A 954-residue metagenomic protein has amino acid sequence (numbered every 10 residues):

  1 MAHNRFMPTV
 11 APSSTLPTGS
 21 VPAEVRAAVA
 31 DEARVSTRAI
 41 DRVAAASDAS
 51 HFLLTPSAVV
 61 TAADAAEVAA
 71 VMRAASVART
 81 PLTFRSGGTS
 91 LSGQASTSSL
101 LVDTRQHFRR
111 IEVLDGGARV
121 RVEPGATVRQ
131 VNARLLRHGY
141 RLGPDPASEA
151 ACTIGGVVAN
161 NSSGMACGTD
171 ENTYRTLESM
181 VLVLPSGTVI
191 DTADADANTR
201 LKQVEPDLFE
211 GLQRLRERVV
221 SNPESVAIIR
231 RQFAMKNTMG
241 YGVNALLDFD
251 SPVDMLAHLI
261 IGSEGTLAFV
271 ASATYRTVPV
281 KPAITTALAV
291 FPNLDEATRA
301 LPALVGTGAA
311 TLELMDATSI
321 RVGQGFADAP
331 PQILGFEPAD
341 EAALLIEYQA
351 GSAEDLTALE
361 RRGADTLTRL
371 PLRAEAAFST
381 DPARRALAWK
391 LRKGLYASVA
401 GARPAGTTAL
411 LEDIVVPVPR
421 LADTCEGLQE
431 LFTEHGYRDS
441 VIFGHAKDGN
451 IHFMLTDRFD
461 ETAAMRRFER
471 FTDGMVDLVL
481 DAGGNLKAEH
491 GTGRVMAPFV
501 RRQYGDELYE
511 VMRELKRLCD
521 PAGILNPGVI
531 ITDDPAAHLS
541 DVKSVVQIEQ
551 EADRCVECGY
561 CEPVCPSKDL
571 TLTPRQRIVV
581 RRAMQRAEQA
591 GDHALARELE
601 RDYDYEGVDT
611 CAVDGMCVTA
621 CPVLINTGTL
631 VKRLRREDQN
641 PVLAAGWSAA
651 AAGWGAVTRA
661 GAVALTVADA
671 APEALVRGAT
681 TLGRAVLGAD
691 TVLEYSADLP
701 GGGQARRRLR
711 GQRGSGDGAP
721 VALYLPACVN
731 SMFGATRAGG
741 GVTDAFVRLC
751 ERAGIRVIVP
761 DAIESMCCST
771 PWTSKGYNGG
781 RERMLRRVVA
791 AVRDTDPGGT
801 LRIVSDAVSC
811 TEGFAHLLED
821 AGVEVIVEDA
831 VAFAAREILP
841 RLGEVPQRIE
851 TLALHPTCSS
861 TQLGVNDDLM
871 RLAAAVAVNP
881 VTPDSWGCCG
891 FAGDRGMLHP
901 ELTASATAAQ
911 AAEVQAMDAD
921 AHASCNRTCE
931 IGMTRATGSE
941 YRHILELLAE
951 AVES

Functional and structural regions predicted by a protein language model:
A2-V77, G87-A118, A147, A195 (+5 more regions): N-terminal flexible segment immediately upstream of the FAD-binding catalytic core in FAD-dependent oxidoreductases
S13, V25, S50-L82, T104-P146 (+4 more regions): N-terminal glycine-rich flavin-associated loop
V157-A159, C167-D170, L177-L391, M616: C-terminal substrate-binding/cap subdomain adjacent to the FAD-binding core in PCMH-type and related FAD-linked
S398, P498-Q547: Activity-critical C-terminal alpha-helical subdomain
R502, A537-E557, G591-V613, H855: Ferredoxin-like iron-sulfur electron-transfer modules
D520, G628-S954: Iron-sulfur cluster-binding electron-transfer modules in prokaryotic oxidoreductases
G523-V529, Y560-M584, T610-E637, G813 (+1 more regions): Iron-sulfur cluster-binding cysteine motifs and their immediate structural context in ferredoxin-like electron-transfer
I531, K568-Y603, L624-A649, S939-E950: Non-heme iron-sulfur electron-transfer modules
